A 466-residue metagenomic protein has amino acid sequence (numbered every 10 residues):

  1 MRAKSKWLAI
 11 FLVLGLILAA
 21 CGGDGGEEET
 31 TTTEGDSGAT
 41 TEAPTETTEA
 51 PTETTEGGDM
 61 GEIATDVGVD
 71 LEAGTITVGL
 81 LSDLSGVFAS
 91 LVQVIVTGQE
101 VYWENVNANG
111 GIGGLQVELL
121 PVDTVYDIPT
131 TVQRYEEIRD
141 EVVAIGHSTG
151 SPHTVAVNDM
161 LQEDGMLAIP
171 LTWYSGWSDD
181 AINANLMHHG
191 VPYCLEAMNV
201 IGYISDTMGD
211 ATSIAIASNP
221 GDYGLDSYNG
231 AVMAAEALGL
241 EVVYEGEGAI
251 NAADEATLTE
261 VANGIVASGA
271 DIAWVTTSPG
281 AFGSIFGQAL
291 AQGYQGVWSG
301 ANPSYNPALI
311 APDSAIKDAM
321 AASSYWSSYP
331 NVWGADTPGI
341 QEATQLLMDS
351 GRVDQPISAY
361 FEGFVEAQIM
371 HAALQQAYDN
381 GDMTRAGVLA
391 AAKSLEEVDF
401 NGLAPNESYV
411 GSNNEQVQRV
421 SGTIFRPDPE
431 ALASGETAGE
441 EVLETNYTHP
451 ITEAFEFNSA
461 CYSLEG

Functional and structural regions predicted by a protein language model:
I17-A20: C-terminal motif of bacterial Sec signal peptides marking the signal peptidase cleavage site
G22-T30, S37-A39: Bacterial lipoprotein signal-peptidase II cleavage site
E56-I63, D399-G466: Solvent-exposed, acidic/polar segments of extracytosolic/periplasmic ligand-binding ectodomains
M60-E72, G79-E100, V122-P129, T149-P152 (+2 more regions): Extracytoplasmic "Venus flytrap"
I63-D66, S90-T97, N109-D180, H189 (+4 more regions): Beta-alpha junction/loop-to-helix N-cap segments that form part of ligand/metal-binding clefts
T130, G176, A184-G293, G334-A335: Extracellular/periplasmic Venus flytrap/periplasmic-binding protein
P220, N229-V232, P279-S284, N331-S394: Extracellular/periplasmic ligand-binding modules, especially the Venus flytrap/periplasmic-binding
A289-F364: Extracellular/periplasmic periplasmic-binding protein-like sensory domains
